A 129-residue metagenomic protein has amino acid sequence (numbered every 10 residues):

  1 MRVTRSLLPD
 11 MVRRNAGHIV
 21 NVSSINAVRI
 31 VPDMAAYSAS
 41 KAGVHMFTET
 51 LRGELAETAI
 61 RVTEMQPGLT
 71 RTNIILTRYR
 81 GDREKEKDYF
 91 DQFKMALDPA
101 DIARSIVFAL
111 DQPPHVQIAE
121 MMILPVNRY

Functional and structural regions predicted by a protein language model:
T4, S40: Active-site helix of classical SDR
S6-H18: A short helix-coil junction within the Rossmann-fold of NAD(P)-dependent oxidoreductases
P9, G53-A56: Alpha-helical segment proximal to the catalytic Tyr-Lys
S24: Residue(s) in the substrate-gating loop at a strand-loop-helix junction that position the organic substrate next
A27-R29: Conserved catalytic-site region of short-chain dehydrogenase/reductase
V31-A35: Active-site loop immediately N-terminal to the catalytic Tyr-X3-Lys motif of short-chain dehydrogenase/reductase
E64-M65, E84-Y129: C-terminal helical subdomain
P67-T77: Short, flexible catalytic-loop segment of classical short-chain dehydrogenase/reductase
